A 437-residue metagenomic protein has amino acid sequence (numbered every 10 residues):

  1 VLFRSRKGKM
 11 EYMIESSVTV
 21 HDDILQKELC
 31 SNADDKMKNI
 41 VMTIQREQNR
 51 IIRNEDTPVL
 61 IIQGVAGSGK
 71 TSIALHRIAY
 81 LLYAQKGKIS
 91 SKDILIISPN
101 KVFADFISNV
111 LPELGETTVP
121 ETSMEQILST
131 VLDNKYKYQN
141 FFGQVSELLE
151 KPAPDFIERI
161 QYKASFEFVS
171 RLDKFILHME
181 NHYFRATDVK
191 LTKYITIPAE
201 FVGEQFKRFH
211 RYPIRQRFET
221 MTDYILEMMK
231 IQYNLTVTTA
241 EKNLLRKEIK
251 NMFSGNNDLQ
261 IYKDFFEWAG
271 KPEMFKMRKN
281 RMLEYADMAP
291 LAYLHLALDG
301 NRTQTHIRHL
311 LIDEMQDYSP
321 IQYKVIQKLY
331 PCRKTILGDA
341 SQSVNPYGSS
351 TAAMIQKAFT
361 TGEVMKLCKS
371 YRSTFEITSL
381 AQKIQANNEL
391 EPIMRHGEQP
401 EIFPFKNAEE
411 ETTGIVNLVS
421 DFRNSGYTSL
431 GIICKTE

Functional and structural regions predicted by a protein language model:
S5-M37: Charged, amphipathic alpha-helical linker segments immediately N-terminal to NTP-binding catalytic cores
M42-N54: Pre-Walker A adenine-sensing motif
D56-L60: Pre-Walker A (Motif I) flank of P-loop NTPase domains
I62-G64: Hydrophobic anchor at the beta1->P-loop junction of P-loop NTPases
K70-T71: Conserved lysine of the Walker
L82-L310, D317-V325: Alpha-helical nucleic-acid-binding subdomain of P-loop helicases immediately C-terminal to the Walker A/P-loop
G87-K88, K101-T117, T122-S129, D133-Q144 (+3 more regions): Conserved helicase motor core of SF1/SF2 NTP-dependent helicases
